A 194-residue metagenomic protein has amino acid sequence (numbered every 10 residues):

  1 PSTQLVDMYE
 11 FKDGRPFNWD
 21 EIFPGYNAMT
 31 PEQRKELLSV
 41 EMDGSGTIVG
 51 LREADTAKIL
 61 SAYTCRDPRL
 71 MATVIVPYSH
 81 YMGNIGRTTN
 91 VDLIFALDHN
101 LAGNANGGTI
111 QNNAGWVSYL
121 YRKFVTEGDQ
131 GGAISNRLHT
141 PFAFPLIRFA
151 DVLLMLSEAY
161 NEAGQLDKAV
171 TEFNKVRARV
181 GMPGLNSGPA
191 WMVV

Functional and structural regions predicted by a protein language model:
P1-V194: Acidic/polar-rich alpha-helix caps and helix-coil junctions
